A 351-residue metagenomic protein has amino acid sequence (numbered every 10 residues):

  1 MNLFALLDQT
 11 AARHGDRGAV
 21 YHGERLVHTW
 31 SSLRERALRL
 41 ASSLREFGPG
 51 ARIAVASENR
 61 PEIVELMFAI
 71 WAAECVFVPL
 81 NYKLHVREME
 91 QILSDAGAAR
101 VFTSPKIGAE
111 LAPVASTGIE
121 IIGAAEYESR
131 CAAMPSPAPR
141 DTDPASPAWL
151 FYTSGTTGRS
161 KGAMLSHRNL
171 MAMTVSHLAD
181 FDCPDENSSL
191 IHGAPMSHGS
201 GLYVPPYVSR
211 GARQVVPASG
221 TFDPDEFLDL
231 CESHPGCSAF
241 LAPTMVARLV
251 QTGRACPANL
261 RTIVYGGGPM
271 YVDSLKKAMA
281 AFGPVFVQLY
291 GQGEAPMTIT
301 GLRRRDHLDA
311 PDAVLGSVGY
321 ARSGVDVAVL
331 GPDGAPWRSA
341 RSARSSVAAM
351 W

Functional and structural regions predicted by a protein language model:
L6-T29: AMP-dependent adenylate-forming
G15-D16, M134-Y152, R159, C183-S189 (+1 more regions): Conserved pre-ATP/AMP-binding loop-to-beta segment of ANL
R17, S31-A54, L84-V86, E90 (+1 more regions): ANL superfamily AMP-binding
L26, A41-L84: Conserved AMP-binding/adenylate-forming
L33-R39, P144, A163-D185, G193 (+3 more regions): Conserved structural elements of the adenylate-forming
K106-A145, R159: ANL superfamily adenylate-forming
M171-S189, G199-C237, T252: Conserved AMP-binding/adenylation subdomain of ANL enzymes
A212, G236-F240, V250-D312, D326 (+1 more regions): Gly/Ser/Thr-rich phosphate-binding loop
